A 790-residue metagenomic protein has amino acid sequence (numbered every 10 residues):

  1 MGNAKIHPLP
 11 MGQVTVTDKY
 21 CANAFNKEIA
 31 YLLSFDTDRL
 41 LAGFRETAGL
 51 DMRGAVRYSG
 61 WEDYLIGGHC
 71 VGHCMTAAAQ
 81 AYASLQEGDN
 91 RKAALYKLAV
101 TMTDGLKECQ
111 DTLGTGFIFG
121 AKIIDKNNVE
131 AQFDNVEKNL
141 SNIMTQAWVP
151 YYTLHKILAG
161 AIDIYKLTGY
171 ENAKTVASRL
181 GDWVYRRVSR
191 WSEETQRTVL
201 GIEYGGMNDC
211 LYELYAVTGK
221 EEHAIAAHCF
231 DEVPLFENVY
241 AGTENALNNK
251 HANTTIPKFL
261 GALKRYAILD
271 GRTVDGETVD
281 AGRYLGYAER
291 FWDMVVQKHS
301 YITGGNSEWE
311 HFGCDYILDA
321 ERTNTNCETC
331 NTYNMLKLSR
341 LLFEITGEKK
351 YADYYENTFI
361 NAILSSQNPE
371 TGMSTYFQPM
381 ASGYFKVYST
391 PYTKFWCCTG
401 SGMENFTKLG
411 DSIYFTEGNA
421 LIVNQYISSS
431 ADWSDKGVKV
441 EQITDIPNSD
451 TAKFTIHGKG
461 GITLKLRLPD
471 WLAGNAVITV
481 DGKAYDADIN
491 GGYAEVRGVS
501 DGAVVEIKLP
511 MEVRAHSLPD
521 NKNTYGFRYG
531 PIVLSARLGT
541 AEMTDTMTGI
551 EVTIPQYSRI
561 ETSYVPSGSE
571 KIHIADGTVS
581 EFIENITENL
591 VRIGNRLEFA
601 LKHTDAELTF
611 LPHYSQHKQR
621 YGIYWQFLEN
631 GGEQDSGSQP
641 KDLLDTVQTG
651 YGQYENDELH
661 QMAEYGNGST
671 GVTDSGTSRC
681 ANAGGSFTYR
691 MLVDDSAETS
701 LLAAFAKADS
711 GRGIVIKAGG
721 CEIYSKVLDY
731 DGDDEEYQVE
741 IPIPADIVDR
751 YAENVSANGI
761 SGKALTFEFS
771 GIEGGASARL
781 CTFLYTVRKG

Functional and structural regions predicted by a protein language model:
G2-D89, A93, K97, D104 (+6 more regions): Aromatic (Trp/Tyr) and acidic
S141, I723-S756: Extracellular carbohydrate recognition and processing domains and analogous Trp-centered ligand-binding platforms
S178-F259, L263-K264: Hydrophobic, small-residue-rich alpha-helical packing segments that form membrane-like cores
A288, A352-N361, S366-T455, I489 (+3 more regions): C-terminal beta-rich recognition modules with glycine/proline-rich loops and embedded aromatic residues
F454-G460, F687-A697, I743-G759: Extracellular and analogous surface-interaction loops
T463-D470, V693-S710: A short beta-strand element within beta-rich, extracytoplasmic domains of secreted/secretory-pathway proteins
G474-G482, G711-I723: Short, surface-exposed beta-strand/strand-loop-strand elements in extracellular ectodomains
V477-V504, M511-N521: A surface-exposed beta-strand-loop module
